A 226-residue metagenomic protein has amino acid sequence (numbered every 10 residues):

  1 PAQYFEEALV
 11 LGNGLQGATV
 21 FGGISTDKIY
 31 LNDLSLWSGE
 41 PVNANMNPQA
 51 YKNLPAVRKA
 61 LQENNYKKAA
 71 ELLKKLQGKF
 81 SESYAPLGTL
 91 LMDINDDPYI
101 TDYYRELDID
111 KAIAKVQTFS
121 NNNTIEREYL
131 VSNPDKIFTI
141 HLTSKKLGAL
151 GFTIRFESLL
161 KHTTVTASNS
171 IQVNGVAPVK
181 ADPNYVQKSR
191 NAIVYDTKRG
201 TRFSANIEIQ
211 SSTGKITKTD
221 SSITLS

Functional and structural regions predicted by a protein language model:
P1-S226: Aromatic-residue-lined binding/catalytic grooves and analogous aromatic/hydrophobic interfacial grooves in multimeric
